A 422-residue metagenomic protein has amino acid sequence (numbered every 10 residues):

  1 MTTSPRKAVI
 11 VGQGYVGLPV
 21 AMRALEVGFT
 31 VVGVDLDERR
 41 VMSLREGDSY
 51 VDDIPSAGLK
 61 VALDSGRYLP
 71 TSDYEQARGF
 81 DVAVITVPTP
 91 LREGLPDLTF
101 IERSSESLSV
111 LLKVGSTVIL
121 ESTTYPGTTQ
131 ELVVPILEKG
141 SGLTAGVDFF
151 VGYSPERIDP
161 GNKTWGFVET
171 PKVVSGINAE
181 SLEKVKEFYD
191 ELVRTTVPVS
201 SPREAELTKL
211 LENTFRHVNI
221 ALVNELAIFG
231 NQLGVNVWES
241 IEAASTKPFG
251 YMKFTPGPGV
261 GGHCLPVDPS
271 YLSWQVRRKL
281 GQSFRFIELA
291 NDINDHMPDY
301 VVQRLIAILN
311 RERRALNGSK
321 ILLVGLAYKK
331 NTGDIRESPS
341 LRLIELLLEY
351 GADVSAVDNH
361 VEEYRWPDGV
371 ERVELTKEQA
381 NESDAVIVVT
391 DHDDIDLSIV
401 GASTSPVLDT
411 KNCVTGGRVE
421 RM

Functional and structural regions predicted by a protein language model:
M1-M422: Structural/interface elements that position substrates and couple domains in central-metabolism enzymes
